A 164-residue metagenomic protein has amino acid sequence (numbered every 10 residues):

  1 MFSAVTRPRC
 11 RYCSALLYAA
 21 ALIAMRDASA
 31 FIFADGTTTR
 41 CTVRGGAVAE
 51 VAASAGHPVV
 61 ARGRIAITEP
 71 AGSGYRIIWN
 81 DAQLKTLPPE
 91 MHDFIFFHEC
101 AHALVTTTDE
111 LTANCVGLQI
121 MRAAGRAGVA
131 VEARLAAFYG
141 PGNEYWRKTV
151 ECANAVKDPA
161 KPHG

Functional and structural regions predicted by a protein language model:
V5-L16: Bacterial N-terminal signal peptides that target proteins for export
A15-A19, A28-S29, G117: Cleavable N-terminal signal peptides
A28-S73: Auxiliary, metal-adjacent structural segments of Zn-dependent hydrolase domains
P58-P89, C100-A103: Active-site scaffold of zinc-dependent metalloenzymes
S73, K85-F94, T106-N114, W146: Solvent-exposed, acidic/flexible segments
E99-T112, I120, A124-G125: Catalytic Zn2+-binding segment of zinc metalloproteases
G125-G164: Long, well-structured alpha-helical subdomains associated with metal-dependent extracellular/ecto-lumenal hydrolases
